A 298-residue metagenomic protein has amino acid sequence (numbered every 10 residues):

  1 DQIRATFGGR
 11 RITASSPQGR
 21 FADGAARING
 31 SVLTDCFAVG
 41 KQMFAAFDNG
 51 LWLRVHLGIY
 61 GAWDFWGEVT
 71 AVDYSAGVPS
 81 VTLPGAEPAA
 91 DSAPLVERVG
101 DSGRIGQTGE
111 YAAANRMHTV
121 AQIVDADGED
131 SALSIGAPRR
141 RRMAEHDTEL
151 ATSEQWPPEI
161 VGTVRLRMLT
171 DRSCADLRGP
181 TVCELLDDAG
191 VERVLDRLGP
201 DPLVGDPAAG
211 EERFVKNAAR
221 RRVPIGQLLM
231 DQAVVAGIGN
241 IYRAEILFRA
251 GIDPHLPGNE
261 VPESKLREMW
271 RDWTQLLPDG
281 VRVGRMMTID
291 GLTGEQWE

Functional and structural regions predicted by a protein language model:
D1-E298: Structured catalytic/nucleic-acid-binding cores of DNA maintenance enzymes
